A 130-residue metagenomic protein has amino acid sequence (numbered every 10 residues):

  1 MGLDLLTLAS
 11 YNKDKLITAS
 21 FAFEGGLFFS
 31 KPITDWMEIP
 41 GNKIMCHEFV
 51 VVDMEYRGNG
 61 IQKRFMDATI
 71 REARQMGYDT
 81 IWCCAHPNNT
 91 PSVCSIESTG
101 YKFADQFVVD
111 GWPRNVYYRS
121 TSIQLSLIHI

Functional and structural regions predicted by a protein language model:
L5-S20: Conserved beta-hairpin
A19-F49, R57: Conserved acyl-donor/pantetheine-binding loop and adjacent beta-alpha core of acyl/acetyltransferases and related
V52, G58-R71, S98: Conserved acetyl-CoA-binding loop-helix of GNAT-fold acetyltransferases
D53, H86: Residue-level recognition of the GNAT/N-acetyltransferase active site
K63, Q75, P87-D105: Conserved active-site alpha-helix within GNAT-family acetyltransferase domains
A73-A85: Conserved GNAT acetyl-CoA-binding A-motif
N89, V109-R114: Short acidic/glycine-enriched loop/turn segments that link adjacent beta-strands
I128-I130: Conserved small/polar residues in nucleotide/adenosyl-binding loops
